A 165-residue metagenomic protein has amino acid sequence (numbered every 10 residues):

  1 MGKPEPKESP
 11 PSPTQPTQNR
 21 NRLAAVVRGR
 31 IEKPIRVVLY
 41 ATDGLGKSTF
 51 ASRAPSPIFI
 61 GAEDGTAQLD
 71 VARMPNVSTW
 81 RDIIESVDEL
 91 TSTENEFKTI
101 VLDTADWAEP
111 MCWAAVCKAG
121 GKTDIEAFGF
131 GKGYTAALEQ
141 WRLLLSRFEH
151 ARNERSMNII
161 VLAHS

Functional and structural regions predicted by a protein language model:
M1, D64, F128-K132: Feature targets compositionally biased, intrinsically disordered low-complexity regions with long contiguous runs
G2-R28: N-terminal pre-Walker A segment at the start of P-loop NTPase domains
P11-Q18, I60-T66, A114-G120, V161: Short low-complexity stretches enriched in small and charged residues
N21-R22, V27-A114: Conserved P-loop
W107-S165: P-loop NTPase motor core
